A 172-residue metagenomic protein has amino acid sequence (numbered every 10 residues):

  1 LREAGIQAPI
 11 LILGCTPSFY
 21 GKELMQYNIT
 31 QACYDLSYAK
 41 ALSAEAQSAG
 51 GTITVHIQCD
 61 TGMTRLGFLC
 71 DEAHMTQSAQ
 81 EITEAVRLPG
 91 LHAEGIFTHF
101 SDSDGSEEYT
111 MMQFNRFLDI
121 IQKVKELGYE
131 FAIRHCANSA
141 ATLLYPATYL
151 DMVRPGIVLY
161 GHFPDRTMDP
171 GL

Functional and structural regions predicted by a protein language model:
R2-H135, Y149: Active-site-proximal beta-alpha core segment in soluble small-molecule metabolic enzymes
Y38, R116, A141, R154-I157: Hydrophobic side chains within alpha-helical segments
L143-L172: Active-site loop ensemble at the mouth of alpha/beta enzyme cores that anchors a bound cofactor
